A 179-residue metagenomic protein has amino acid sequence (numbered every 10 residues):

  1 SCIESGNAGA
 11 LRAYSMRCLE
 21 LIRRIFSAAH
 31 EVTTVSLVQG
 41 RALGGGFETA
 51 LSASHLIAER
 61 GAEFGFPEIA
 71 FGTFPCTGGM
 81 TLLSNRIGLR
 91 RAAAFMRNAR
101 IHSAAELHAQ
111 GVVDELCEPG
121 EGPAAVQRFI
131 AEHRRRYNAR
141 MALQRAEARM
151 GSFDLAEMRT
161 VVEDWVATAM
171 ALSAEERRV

Functional and structural regions predicted by a protein language model:
S1-V38: An acidic, glycine-rich surface segment that forms the CoA-thioester-binding/catalytic face of crotonase-fold enzymes
A13, G78, H102, A156 (+1 more regions): Conserved active-site and cofactor/substrate-binding residues in soluble primary-metabolism enzymes
L19-I22, S84, A93, Q127 (+1 more regions): Predominant activation on well-ordered alpha-helical scaffold segments within soluble catalytic domains
S27-V32, L37-R41, S52-E63, P67-Y137: Crotonase-fold acyl-CoA enzyme core
G44: A donor-sugar binding/catalytic signature common to diverse glycosyltransferases and related nucleotide-sugar
F47-T49: Active-site-proximal alpha-helical scaffold in enzymes
V113-R177: C-terminal long alpha-helix characteristic of the crotonase
